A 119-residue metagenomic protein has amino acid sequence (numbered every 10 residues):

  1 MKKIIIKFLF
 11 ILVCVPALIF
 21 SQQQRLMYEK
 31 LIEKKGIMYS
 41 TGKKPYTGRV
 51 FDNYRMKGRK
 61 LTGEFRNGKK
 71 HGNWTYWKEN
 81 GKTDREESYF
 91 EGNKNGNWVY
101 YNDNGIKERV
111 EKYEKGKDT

Functional and structural regions predicted by a protein language model:
M1-Q24: Bacterial Sec-dependent N-terminal signal peptides
L18-T119: Glycine/tyrosine- and acidic-biased, solvent-exposed loop/turn segments at the edges of beta-strands
